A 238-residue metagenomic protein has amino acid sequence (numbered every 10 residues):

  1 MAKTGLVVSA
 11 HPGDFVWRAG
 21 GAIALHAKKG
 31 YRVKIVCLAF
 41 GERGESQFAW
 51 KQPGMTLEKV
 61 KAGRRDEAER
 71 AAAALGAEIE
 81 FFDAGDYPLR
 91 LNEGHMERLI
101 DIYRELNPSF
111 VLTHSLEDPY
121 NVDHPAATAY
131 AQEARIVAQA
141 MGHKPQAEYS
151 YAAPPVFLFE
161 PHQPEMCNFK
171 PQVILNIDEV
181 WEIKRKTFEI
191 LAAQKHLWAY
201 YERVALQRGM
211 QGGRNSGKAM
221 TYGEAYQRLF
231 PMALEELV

Functional and structural regions predicted by a protein language model:
M1-L106, E236: Active-site rim/loop-helix segments in enzyme catalytic domains that contact anionic ligands
M1-L6, E78, P88-V238: Metal-dependent de-N-acetylase/amidase catalytic core
